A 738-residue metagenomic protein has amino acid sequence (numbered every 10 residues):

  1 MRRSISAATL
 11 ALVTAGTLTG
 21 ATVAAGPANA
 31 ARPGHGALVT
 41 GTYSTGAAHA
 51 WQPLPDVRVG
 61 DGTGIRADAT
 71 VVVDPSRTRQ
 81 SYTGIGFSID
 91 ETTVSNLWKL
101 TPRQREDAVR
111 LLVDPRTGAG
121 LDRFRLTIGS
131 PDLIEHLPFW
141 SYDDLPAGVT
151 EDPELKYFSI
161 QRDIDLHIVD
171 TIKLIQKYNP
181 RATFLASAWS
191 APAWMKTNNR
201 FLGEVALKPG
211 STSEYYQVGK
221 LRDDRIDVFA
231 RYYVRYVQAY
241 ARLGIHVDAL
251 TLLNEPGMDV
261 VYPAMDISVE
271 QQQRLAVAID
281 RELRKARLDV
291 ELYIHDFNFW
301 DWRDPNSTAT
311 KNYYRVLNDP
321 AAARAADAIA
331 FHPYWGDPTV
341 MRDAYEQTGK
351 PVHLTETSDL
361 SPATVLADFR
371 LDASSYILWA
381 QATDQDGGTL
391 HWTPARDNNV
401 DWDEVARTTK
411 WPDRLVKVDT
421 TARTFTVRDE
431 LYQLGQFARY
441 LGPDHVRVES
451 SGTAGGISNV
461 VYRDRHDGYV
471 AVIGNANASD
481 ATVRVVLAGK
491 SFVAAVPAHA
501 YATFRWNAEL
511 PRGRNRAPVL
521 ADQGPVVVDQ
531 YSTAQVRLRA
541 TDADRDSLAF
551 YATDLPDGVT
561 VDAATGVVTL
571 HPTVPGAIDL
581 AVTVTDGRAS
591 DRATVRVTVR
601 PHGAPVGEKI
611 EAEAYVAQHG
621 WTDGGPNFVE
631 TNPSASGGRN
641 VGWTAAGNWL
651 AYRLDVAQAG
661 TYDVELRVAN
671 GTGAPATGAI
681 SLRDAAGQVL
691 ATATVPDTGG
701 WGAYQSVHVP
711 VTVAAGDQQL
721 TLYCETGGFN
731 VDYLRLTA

Functional and structural regions predicted by a protein language model:
M1-A31: Secretory targeting and sorting signals
L38, Y43-R58, D467, I473-A517: C-terminal beta-sandwich/jelly-roll accessory domains of carbohydrate-active enzymes
A48-V247, V277: N-terminal catalytic cores of secreted or lumenal carbohydrate-active enzymes
V228-A249, P256-D359: Active-site neighborhood of glycoside hydrolase catalytic domains
L354-Y432: Aromatic/acidic polysaccharide-binding cleft in carbohydrate-active enzymes
R439-Y440, S450-A488, H499, R653-L654 (+1 more regions): Carbohydrate-binding surface patches
N475, L538-D544, D586, N670: Extracellular acidic, Ser/Thr/Pro-rich low-complexity tracts
R514, D529-T533, G558-A563, V567-T569 (+3 more regions): Extracytoplasmic
